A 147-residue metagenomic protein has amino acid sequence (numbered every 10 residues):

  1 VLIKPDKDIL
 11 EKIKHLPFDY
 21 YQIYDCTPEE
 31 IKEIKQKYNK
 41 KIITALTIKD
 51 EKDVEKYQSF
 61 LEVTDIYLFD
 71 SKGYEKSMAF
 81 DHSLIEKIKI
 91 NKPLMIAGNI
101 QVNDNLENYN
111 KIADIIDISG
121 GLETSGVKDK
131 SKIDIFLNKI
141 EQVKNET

Functional and structural regions predicted by a protein language model:
V1, I34-A45, L84-V102, F136-V143: Alpha-helix-loop-beta-strand connector modules within alpha/beta enzyme cores
V1-D6, L10-E33, K40-S59, D65-M78 (+1 more regions): Catalytic beta/alpha-barrel core
K12-I13, I34, S59-L61, K87-I88 (+2 more regions): Generic structural signal for hydrophobic
L16-P17, Y38, V63, I90 (+1 more regions): Short, structured coil segments at secondary-structure junctions
Y21, Y67, D81, I85 (+3 more regions): Conserved, mostly hydrophobic/aromatic
Y24-T27, K72-K76, K111-D134: Glycine-rich phosphate-binding active-site loops on the catalytic face of alpha/beta enzymes
K32-K37, S119-T147: C-terminal helical cap(s) of enzyme catalytic domains, especially alpha/beta-barrels
N105: Short conserved loop adjoining the S-adenosyl-L-methionine
